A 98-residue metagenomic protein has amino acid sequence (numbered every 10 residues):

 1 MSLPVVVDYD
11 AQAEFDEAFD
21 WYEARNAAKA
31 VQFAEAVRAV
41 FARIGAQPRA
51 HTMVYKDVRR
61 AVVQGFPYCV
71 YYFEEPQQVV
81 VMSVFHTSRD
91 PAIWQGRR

Functional and structural regions predicted by a protein language model:
M1-A34: Arg/Lys-rich, positively charged N-terminal/basic patches that mediate binding to nucleic acids
D8, A61, R89-P91: Short linear/disordered segments characteristic of secreted peptide precursors and small low-complexity proteins
Q12, R38, T87-S88: Alpha-helix N-cap/helix-start and coil->helix boundary motif
D20, A27, A42, A46-R49 (+2 more regions): Generic structural signal for secondary-structure transition and capping sites
V31-Q32, T52-V54, I93-W94: Short, hydrophobic secondary-structure boundary micro-motifs
A39, A46-V79: Basic/aromatic recognition patch in beta-strand/loop cores that engages polyanionic ligands
C69, F73-R98: Enriched for short, Lys/Arg-rich terminal
